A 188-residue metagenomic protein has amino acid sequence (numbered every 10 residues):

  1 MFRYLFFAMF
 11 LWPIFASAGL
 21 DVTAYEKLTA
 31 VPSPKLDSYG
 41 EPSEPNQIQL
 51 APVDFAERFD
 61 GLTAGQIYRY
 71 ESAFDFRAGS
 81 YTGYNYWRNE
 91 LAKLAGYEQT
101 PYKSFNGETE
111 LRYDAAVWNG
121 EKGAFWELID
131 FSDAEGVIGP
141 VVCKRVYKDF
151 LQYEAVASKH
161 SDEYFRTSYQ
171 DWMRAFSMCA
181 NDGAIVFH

Functional and structural regions predicted by a protein language model:
M1-F7: Sec-dependent signal peptide recognition, specifically the positively charged N-region followed immediately by
L11-F15: N-terminal signal peptide c-region/cleavage motif recognized by signal peptidases
A16-R174, M178-H188: Acidic (Asp/Glu-rich) sequence patches and key acidic residues that form negatively charged surfaces used
